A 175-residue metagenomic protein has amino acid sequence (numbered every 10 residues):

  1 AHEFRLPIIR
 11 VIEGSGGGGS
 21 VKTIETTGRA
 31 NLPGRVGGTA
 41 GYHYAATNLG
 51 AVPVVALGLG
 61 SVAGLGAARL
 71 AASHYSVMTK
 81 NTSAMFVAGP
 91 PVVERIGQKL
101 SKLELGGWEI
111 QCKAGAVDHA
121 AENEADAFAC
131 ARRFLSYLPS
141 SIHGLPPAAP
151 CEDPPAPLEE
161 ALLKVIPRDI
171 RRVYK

Functional and structural regions predicted by a protein language model:
A1-F4: Glycine-rich beta-alpha loop segments
L6, I12-H143: Conserved catalytic cores of soluble enzyme domains, especially glycine-rich substrate-binding beta-alpha loops
G41-Y44, S83-F86, L163-I166, I170-K175: Generic detector of short, locally flexible boundary/turn motifs and exposed helical patches
N123-Y174: Terminal amphipathic helices with adjacent charged low-complexity linkers/tails
